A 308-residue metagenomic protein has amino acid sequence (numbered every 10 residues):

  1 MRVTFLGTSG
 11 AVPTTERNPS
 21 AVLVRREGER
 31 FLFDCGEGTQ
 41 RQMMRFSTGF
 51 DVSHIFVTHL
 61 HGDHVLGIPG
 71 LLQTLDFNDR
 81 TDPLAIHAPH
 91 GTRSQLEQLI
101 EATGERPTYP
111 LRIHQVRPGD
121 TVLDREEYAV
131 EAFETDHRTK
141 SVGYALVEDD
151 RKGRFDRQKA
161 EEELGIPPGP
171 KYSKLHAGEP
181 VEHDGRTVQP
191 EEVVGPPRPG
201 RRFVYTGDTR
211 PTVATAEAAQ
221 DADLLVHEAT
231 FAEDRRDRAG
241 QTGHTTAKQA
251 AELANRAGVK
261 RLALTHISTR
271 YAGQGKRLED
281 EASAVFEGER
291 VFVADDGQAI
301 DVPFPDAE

Functional and structural regions predicted by a protein language model:
M1-T48, P83, Y144-L146, G153 (+2 more regions): Conserved beta-strand hairpin/beta-sheet module of binuclear metal-dependent hydrolase folds, prominently
F33-G36, V52-L60, P89, V204-G207 (+3 more regions): Active-site neighborhood of phospho(di)ester-bond hydrolases with catalytic His/Asp-centered motifs
E37-H87, Q115: Active-site metal-binding motif and surrounding structural segment of the metallo-beta-lactamase
G67-L75, L99, A272-E281: Metal-dependent catalytic neighborhoods of phosphoester/phosphodiester hydrolases
R80-L84, A257-R261, E287-E289: A short helix->loop->beta-strand "cap" motif at the edges of active sites that frequently abuts
R80-Q115, R270: Active-site neighborhood of divalent metal-dependent phosphoester bond hydrolases
R117-L264, K276-D280, A284, D306-E308: Metal-dependent phosphodiesterase/nuclease catalytic metal-binding core
A272-Q298: Short acidic, glycine/proline-enriched helix-loop-strand junctions
